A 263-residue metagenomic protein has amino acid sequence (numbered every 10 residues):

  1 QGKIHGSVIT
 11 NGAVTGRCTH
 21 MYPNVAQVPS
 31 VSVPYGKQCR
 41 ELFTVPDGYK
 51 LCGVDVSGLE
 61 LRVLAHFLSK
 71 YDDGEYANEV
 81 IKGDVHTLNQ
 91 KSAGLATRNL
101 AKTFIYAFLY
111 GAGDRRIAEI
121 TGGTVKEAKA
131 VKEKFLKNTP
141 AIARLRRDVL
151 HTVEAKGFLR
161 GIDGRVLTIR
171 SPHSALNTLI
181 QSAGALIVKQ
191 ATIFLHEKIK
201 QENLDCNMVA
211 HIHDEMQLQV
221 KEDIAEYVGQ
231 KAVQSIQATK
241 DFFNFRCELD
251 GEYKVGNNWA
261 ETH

Functional and structural regions predicted by a protein language model:
Q1-L95, L150-E215, G229-A238: Acidic, glycine-rich two-metal-ion catalytic cores of nucleic acid-processing enzymes
G53-V56, I105, D114-R116, N207-K221 (+1 more regions): Catalytic palm active-site di-aspartate
L64, R115-G122, K126, M216-A232: Catalytic palm subdomain of template-directed nucleic-acid polymerases, centered on the conserved carboxylate motif
L95-A96, G123, L204, F245: Helix N-cap/coil-helix junction residues
N99-Y110: Short, amphipathic alpha-helical "recognition" segments used to contact nucleic acids or chromatin
A101, E127-V131, V228: Small-residue helix-packing motif on alpha-helices
L109-G111, R116-T124, V131-F135: Long, amphipathic alpha-helical stalk/connector segments used for oligomerization, subunit docking, or mechanical
F135-R147, D223-H263: Polymerase palm active-site segment centered on the conserved acidic dipeptide of motif C
